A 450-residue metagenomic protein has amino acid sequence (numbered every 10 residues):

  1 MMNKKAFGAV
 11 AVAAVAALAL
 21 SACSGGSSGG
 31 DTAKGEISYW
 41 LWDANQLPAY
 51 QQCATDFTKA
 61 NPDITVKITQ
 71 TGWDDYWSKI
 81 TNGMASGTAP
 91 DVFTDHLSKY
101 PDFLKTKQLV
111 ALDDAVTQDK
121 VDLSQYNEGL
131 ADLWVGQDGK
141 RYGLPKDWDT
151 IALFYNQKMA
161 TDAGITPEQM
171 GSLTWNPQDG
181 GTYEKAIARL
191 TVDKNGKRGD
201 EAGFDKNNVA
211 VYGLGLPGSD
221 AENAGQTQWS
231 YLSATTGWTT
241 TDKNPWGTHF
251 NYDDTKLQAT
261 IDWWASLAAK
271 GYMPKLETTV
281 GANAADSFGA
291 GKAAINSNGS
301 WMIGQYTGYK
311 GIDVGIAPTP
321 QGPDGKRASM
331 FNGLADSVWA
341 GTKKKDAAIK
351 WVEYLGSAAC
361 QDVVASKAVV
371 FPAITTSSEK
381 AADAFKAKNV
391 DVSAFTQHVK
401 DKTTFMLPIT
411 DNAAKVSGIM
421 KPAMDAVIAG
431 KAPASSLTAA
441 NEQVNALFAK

Functional and structural regions predicted by a protein language model:
M1-S38, K59, E442-K450: Short, low-complexity disordered leader/linker segments with a strong preference for bacterial N-terminal type II
A33-A44, I64-T69, V92, Y142 (+1 more regions): Short, well-ordered beta-strand elements
A49, Q157-M159, V352-T376: Periplasmic-binding protein-like
A54, T58, S219-T236, H249 (+2 more regions): Extracytoplasmic/periplasmic substrate-binding proteins
D56-Y126, K140-G143, T161-G164, E168 (+4 more regions): Extracytoplasmic "Venus flytrap"/periplasmic binding protein-like
K59, T117, G136-A224, T240-P274 (+3 more regions): Helix-loop-helix "hinge/cap" segment bordering the ligand-binding cleft or interdomain interface
L97-A152, T161, G203-A210, A224 (+3 more regions): Hinge/lid segment of periplasmic solute-binding proteins
A373, V390-Q443: C-terminal capping/gating helix-and-loop segments adjacent to ligand/active sites or protein-protein/ligand interfaces
